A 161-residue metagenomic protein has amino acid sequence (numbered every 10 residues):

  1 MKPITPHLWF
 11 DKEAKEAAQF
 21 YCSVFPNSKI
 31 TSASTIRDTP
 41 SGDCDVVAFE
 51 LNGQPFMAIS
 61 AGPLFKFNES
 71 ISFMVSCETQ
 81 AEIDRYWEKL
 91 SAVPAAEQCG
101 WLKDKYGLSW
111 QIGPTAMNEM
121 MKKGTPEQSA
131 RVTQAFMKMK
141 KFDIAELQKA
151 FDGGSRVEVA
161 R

Functional and structural regions predicted by a protein language model:
M1-T5, N68-S72: Short, solvent-exposed beta-strand edge segments and adjacent coil->beta transition regions
L8-Q54: Core segments of cupin and vicinal oxygen chelate
F10, A14, V24, L51 (+3 more regions): Vicinal oxygen chelate
A58: A glycine-rich, hydrophobic loop/mini-helix early in the fold
A116-R131: A short, polar/charged loop-to-alpha-helix boundary motif
Q128-R161: Acidic/histidine-enriched, glycine/proline-rich intrinsically disordered or flexible terminal extensions
